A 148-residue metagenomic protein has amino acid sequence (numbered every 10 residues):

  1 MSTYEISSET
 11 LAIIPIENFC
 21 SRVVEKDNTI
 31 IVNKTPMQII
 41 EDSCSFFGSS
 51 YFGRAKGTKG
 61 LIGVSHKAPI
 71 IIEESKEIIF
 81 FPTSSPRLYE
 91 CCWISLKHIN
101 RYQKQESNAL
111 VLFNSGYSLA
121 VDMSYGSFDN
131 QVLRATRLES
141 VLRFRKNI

Functional and structural regions predicted by a protein language model:
M1-W93, N100-I148: Eukaryotic intrinsically disordered, low-complexity regulatory linkers and tails enriched in Ser/Thr/Pro
